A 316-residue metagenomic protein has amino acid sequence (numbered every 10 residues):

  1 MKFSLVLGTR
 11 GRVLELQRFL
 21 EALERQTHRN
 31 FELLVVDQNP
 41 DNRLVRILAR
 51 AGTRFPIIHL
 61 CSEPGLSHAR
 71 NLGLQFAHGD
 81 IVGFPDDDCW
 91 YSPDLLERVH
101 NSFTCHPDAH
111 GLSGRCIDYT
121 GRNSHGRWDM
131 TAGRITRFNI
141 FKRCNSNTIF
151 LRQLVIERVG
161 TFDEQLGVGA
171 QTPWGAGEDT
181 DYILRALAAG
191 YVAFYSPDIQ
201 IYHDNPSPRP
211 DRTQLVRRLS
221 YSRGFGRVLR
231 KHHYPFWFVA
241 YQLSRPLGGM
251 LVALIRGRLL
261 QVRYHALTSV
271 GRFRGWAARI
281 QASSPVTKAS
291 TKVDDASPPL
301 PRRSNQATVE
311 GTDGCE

Functional and structural regions predicted by a protein language model:
M1-R25: N-proximal low-complexity "stem/linker" segments adjacent to membrane-targeting elements
K2-S4, E32, D181: Cell-envelope/extracellular polymer assembly enzymes that use nucleotide-activated donors
L20-C61: Acidic donor-binding segment of Leloir-type glycosyltransferases
C61-A77: Glycine-rich, basic loop-to-helix element that forms the pyrophosphate-binding segment of sugar-nucleotide handling
V82: Short aromatic/hydrophobic "clamp" motif used to bind/position activated sugar donors
D94-R127: Conserved donor NDP-sugar-binding/catalytic core segment of glycosyltransferases
I149-L151, V155-V159, L166-I199: A short, conserved alpha-helix in the catalytic core of glycosyltransferases
L215-G224, R230-E316: Non-catalytic, C-terminal membrane-associated alpha-helical segments of glycosyltransferases
